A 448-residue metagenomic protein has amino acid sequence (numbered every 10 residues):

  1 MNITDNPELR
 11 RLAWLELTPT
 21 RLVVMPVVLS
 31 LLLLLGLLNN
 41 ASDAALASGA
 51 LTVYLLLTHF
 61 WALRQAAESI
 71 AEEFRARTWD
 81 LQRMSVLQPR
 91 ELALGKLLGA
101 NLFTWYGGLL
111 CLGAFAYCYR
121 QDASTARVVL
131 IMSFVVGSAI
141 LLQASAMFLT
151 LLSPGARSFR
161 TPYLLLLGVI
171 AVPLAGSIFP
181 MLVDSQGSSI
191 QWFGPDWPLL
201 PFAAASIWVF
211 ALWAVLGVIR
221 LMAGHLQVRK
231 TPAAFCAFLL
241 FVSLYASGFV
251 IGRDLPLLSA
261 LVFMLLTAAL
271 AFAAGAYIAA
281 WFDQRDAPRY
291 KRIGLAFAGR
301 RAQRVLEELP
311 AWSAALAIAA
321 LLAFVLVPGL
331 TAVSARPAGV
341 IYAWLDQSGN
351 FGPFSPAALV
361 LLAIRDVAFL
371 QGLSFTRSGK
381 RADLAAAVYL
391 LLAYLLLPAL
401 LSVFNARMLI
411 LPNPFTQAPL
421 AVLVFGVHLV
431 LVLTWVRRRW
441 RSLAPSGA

Functional and structural regions predicted by a protein language model:
M1-A76, G95-A448: Hydrophobic alpha-helical transmembrane segments of membrane proteins
L81-R90: Short helix-to-coil transition segments within interhelical loops that connect adjacent transmembrane helices
